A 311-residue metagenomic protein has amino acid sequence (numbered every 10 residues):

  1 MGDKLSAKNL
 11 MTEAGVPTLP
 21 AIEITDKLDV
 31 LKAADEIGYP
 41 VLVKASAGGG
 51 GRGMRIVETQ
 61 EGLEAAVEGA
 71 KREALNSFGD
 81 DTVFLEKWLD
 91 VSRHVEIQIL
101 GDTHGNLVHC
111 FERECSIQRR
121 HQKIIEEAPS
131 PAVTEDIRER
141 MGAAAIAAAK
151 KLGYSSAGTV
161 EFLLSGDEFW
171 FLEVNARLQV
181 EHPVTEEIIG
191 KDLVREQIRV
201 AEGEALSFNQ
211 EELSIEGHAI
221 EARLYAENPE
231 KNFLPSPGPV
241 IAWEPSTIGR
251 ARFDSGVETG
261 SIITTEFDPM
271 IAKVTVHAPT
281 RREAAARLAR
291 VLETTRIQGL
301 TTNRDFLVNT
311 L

Functional and structural regions predicted by a protein language model:
M1-V160, L164-E181: N-terminal beta-alpha lobe that positions the nucleotide/phosphoryl donor in ATP/NTP-coupled carboxylate activation
T18-P20, A157-G158, E204-Q210, K231-P235 (+1 more regions): Acidic/polar loop patches that form or flank catalytic/metal-binding clefts of enzymes that bind anionic ligands
M54-I56, K87, V133, M270-P279 (+1 more regions): Short, well-ordered beta-strand elements within core beta-sheets of diverse protein domains
V133-D167, N175-E230, N309: Active-site "cap" helix and flanking loop/linker of ATP-utilizing ligase/carboxylase catalytic domains
K150, G260-V276: Cofactor-binding beta-sheet edge motifs in enzyme active sites
A201, R290-L311: A short N-terminal helical cap/helix-turn-helix that marks the beginning of AMP-binding/adenylate-forming
E211-F267: Glycine-rich active-site loop/lid that clamps phosphate-bearing ligands
E283-A286: Channel- or pocket-lining gating/hinge segments that regulate access to a cavity or pore
